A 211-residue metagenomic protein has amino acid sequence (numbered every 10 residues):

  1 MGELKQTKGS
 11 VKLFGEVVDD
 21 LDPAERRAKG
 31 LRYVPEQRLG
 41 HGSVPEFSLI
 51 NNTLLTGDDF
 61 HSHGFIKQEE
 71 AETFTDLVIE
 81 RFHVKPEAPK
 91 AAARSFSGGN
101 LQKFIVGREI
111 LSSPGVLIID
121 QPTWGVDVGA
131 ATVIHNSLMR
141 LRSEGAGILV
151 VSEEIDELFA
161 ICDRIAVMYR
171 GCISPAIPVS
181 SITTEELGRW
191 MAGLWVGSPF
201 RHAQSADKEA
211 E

Functional and structural regions predicted by a protein language model:
M1-E211: Glycine-rich phosphate-binding loops of nucleotide-dependent enzymes
